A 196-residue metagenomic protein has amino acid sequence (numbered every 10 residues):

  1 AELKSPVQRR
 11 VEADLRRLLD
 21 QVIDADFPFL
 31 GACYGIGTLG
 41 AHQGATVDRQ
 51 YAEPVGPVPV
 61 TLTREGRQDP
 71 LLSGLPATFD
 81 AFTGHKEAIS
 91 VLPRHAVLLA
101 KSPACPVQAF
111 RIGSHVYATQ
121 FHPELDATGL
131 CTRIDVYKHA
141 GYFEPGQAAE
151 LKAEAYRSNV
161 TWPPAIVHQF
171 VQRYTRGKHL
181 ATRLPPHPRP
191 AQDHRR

Functional and structural regions predicted by a protein language model:
A1-L30: Flexible gly/pro-rich beta->alpha loop and the following alpha-helix that scaffold active-site loops
K4-Q8, A41-Q43, Y51: Short, conserved acidic/polar surface loops in the N-terminal third of protein domains
R10-D14, S102, S158-I166: Soluble or luminal CAZymes and related metallo-dependent hydrolases
E12, R16-D20, L72, V167-V171: Short amphipathic alpha-helical segments and helix-helix/interface helices
R17, G40-A41, F82-T83, S90 (+3 more regions): Active-site-adjacent pocket-lining segments in enzyme domains
V22-T46: Catalytic nucleophile loop
Q43-T128: Pocket-forming structural segment of enzyme catalytic cores
L125-R196: Acyltransferase
